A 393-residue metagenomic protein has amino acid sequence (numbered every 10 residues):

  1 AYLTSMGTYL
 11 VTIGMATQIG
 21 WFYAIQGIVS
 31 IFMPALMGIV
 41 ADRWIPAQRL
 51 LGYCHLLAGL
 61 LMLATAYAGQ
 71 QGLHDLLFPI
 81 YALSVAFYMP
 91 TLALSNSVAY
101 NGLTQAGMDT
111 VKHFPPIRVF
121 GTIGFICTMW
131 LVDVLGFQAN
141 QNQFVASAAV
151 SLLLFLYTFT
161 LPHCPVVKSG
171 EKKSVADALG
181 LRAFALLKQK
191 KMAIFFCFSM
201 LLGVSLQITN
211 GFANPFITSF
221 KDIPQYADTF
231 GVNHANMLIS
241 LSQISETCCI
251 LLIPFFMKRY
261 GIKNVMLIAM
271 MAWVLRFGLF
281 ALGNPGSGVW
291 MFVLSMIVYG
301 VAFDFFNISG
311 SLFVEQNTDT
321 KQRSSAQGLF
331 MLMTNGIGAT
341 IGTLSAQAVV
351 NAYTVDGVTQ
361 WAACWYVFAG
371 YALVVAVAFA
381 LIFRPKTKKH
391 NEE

Functional and structural regions predicted by a protein language model:
A1-I31, K191-Y226, A235, N307 (+1 more regions): Helix-loop boundary and gating motifs at the non-cytosolic
W21-A41, M237-L252: Central cavity-lining transmembrane alpha-helices of secondary-active solute carriers, predominantly the Major
L36, T65-G69, S151-P165, G336 (+1 more regions): Multi-pass alpha-helical transporter architecture, strongest for 12-TM Major Facilitator/SLC carriers used
L56-Q71, M271-P285: C-terminal ends and interior cores of transmembrane alpha-helices in multi-pass membrane transporters/permeases
L61, L73-L94, V98, M200-L201 (+1 more regions): Hydrophobic core of transmembrane alpha-helices in multi-pass small-molecule transporters, especially MFS/SLC-type
V134-V150, A348-A372: A membrane-interface helix-boundary motif in multi-pass transporters
P162-C197, D222-A227: Juxtamembrane intracellular "pre-TM" segments in multi-pass secondary transporters
N264-G310: C-terminal transmembrane helical hairpin of 12-TM major facilitator-type secondary transporters
